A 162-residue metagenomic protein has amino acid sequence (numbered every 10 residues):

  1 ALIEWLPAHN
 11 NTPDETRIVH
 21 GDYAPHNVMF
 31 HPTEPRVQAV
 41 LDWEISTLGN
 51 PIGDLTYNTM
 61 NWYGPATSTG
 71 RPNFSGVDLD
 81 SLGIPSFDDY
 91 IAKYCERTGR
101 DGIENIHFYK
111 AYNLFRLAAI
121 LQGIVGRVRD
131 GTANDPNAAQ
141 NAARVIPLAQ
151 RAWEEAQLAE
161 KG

Functional and structural regions predicted by a protein language model:
A1-G21, H31-E34, A92-G99: An alpha-helical support segment within catalytic cores of ATP-dependent transferases
H26-M29: Catalytic-loop signature of eukaryotic-like protein kinases
V37-A39, S86-G102, P147-L148, A152: Short amphipathic alpha-helical segments and their helix-coil junctions
V40-S46: Activation of the activation-loop gatekeeper triad in protein kinase-fold domains
G53-T98, Y112-D130: Active-site activation/catalytic loop segments of kinase-like enzymes and analogous catalytic loops in related
D101-N113: All-alpha amphipathic helical-bundle segments outside canonical DNA-binding/catalytic cores that form hydrophobic
A119-G162: Regulatory N- and C-terminal appendages and interdomain linkers associated with kinase/kinase-like NTP transferase
